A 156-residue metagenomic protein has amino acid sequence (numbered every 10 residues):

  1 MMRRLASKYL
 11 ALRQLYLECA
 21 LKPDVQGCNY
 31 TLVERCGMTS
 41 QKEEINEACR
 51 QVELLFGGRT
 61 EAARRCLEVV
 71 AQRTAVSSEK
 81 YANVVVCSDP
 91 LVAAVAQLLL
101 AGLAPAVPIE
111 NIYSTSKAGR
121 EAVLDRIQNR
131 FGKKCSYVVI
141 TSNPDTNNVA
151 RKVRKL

Functional and structural regions predicted by a protein language model:
M1-L156: HAD-like aspartate-dependent phosphatase fold
